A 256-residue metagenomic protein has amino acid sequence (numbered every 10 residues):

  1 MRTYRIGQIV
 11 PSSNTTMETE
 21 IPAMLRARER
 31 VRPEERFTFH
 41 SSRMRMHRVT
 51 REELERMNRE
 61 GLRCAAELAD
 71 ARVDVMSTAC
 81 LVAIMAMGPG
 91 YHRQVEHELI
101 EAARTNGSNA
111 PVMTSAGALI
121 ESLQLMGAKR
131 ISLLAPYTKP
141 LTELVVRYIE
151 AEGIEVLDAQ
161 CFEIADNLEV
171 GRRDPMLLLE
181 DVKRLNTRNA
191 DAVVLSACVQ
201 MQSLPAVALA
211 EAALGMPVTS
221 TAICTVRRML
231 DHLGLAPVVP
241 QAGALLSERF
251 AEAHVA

Functional and structural regions predicted by a protein language model:
M1-R63, P140-D174: N-terminal glycine-rich anion-binding loop in soluble enzyme alpha/beta folds
Y4, T16, E35, P111-A116 (+6 more regions): Hydrophobic structural segments
G7-I9, V73-A79, S132-L133, A190-C198: Periplasmic-binding protein-like
V10-T16, C80-Y91, L119, P136-L141 (+2 more regions): Gly/Ser/Thr-rich loops at beta-strand to alpha-helix junctions that form or flank small-molecule/cofactor-binding
E60-A66, D174-N186, M201-V207: A short, acidic, amphipathic alpha-helical segment used as a generic capping/interface helix at domain edges
A65-P111: Glycine/small-residue-rich loop that forms an oxyanion/phosphate-binding "nest" at active or ligand-binding sites
V95-A165, S247-A251: Conserved beta-alpha
S220-A256: C-terminal functional extensions of proteins
